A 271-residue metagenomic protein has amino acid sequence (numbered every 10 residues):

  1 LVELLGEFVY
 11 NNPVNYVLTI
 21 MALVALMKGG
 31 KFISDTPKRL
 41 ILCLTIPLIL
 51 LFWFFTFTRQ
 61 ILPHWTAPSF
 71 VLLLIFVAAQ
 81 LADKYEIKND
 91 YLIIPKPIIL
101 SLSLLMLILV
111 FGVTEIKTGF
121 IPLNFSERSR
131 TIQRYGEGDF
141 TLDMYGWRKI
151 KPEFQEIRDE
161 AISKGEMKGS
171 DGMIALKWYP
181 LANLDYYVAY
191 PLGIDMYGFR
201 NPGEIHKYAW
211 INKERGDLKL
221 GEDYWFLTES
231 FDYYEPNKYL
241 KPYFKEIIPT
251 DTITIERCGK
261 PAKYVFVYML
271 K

Functional and structural regions predicted by a protein language model:
L1-E7: Juxtamembrane membrane-water interface segments that cap and precede transmembrane helices
V9-S34: Hydrophobic, aromatic-rich transmembrane alpha-helices and their immediate juxtamembrane boundary segments
Y10-V17, L44, P68-A78: Alpha-helical transmembrane segments of multi-pass membrane proteins
L23, F32-F55, S69-L73: Transmembrane alpha-helix segments characteristic of polytopic inner-membrane glycan-assembly/cell-envelope
R59-D90: Hydrophobic/aromatic-rich transmembrane helices and adjacent perimembrane loops
K84-S126: Signature aromatic-anchored transmembrane alpha helix within multi-pass, membrane-resident enzymes that catalyze glycan
I132-I205: Short periplasmic/luminal acceptor-recognition loop of GT-C membrane glycosyltransferases, typified by
Q155-R158, I162, D195-K271: Aromatic/acidic, Gly/Pro-rich catalytic loop(s) in extracytoplasmic/lumenal soluble domains of multi-pass membrane
